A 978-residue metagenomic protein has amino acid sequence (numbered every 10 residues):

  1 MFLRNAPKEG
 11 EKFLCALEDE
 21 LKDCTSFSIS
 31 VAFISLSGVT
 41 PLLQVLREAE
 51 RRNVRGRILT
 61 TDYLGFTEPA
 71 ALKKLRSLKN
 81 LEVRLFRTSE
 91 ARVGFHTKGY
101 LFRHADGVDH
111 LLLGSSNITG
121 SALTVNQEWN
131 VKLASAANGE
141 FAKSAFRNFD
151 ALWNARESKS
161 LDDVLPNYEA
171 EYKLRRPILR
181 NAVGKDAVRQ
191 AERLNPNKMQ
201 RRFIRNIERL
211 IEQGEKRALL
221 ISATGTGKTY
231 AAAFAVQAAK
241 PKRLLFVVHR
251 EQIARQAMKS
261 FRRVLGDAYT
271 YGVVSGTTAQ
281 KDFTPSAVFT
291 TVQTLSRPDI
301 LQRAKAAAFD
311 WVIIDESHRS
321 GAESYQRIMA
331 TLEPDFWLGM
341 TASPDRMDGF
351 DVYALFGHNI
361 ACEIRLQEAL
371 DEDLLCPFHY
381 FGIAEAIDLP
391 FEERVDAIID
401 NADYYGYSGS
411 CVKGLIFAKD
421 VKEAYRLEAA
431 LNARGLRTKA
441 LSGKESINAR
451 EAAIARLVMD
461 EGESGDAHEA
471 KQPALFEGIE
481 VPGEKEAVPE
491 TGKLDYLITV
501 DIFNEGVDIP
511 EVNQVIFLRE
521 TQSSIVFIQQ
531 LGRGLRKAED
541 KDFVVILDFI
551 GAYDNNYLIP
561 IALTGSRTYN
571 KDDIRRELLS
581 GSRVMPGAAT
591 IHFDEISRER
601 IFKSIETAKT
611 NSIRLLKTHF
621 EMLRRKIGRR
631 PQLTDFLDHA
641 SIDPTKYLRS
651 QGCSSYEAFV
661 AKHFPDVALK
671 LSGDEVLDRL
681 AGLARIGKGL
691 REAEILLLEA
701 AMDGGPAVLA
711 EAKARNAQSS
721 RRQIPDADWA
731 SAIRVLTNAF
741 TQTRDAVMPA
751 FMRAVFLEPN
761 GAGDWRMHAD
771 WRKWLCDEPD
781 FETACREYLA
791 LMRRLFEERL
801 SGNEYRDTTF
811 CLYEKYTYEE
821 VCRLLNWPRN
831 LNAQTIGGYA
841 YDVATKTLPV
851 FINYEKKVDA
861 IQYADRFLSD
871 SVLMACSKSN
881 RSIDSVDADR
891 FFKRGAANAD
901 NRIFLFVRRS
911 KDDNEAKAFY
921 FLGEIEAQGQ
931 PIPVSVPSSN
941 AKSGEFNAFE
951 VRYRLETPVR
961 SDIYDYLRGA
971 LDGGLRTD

Functional and structural regions predicted by a protein language model:
M1-N197, R201: PLD/PLD-like phosphodiesterase catalytic module centered on the HKD motif
K173-K198, I207, D420, L563-I695: Long, largely alpha-helical accessory region at the distal end of helicase-like NTP-driven motors
Q213-V236, R250: Walker A/P-loop
L244-I253, I398, A402-R434: Conserved strand-helix element at the start of the C-terminal RecA-like helicase core
R255, G276-K281, I300, R437-V500: Conserved helicase ATPase core of P-loop NTP-dependent helicases/translocases
H318-F378: Post-DEXD/H (motif II) to motif III coupling segment of the RecA-like Helicase ATP-binding lobe
I360-A418: Conserved interdomain linker/interface between the two RecA-like ATPase lobes of SF2 helicase motors
S524-Q529, R533-L563: Conserved segment of the helicase C-terminal RecA-like domain
